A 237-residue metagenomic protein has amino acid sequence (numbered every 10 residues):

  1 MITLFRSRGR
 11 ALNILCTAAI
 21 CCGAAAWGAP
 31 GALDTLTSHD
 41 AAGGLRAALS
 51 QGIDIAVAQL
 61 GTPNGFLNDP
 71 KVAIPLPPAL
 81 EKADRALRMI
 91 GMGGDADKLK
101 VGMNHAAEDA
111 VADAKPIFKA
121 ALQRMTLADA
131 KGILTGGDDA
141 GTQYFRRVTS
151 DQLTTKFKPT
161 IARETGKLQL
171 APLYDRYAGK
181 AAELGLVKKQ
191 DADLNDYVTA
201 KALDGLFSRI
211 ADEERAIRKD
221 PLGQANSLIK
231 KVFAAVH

Functional and structural regions predicted by a protein language model:
I2-C16: Bacterial N-terminal signal peptides that target proteins for export
G23-G28: N-terminal signal peptide c-region/cleavage motif recognized by signal peptidases
A29-G102: N-terminal Sec/ER secretory leader and immediately downstream segment of secreted/extracellular precursors
A56, T126, P221: Residue-level signature of catalytic and energy-coupling elements of molecular machines, predominantly ATP/GTP-dependent
L60, D109, D113, Q143 (+1 more regions): Alpha-helical transmembrane segments and their juxtamembrane interface "caps" in small multi-pass membrane proteins
M92-E164: Mid-length scaffold segments of soluble, non-membrane domains
T160-L206: An amphipathic alpha-helical core segment
A202-H237: A cross-kingdom marker for long, charged
